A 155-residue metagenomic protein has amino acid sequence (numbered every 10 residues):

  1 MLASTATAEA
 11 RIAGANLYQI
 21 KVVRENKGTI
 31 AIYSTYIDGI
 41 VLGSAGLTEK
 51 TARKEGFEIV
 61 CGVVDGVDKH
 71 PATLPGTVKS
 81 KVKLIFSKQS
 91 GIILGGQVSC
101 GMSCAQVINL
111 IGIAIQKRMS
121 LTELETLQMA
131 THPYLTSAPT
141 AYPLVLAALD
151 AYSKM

Functional and structural regions predicted by a protein language model:
M1-L47, L135-M155: A conserved FAD-binding loop/helix module that cradles the flavin
D38-V41, A45, E55-M155: Flexible, glycine-rich terminal cap/loop adjacent to redox cofactors in electron-transfer oxidoreductases
A52: Active-site-adjacent helical/loop segments in soluble small-molecule enzymes
